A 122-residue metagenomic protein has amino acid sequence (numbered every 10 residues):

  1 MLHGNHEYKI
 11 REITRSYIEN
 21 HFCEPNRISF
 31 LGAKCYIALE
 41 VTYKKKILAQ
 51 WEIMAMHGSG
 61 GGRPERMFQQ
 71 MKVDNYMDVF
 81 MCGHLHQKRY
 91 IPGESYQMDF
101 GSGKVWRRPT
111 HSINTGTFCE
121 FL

Functional and structural regions predicted by a protein language model:
M1-L31: Core catalytic region of metal-dependent phosphoesterases/phosphodiesterases, especially metallo-beta-lactamase-like
L2, T14, L48-A49, D74-V79: Acidic, glycine-rich loop-and-strand cores that form catalytic or ligand-binding grooves in diverse globular domains
H3, V41, A55-S59: Short, structured patches in soluble enzyme cores that scaffold and shape functional sites
C23, V41-I47, Y96-V105: Alpha-helix termini
R27-V41: Short acidic low-complexity segments
I37-I53, R107-T110: Beta-strand-turn-beta hairpins that frame and shape the catalytic cleft of phosphate-ester-processing enzymes
E52, S59-L122: Conserved beta-sheet core of the metallophosphoesterase superfamily
